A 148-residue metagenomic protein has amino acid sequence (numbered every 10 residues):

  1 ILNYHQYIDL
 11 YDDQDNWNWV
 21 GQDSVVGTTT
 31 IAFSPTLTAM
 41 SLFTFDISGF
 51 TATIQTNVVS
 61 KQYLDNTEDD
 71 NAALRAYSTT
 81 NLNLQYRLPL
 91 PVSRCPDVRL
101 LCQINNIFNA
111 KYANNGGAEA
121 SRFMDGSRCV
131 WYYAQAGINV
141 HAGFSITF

Functional and structural regions predicted by a protein language model:
I1, T79-N83: Transmembrane beta-barrel strand/turn architecture of Gram-negative outer membrane proteins
I1-N66: Gram-negative outer-membrane beta-barrel transporters
Y11-Q22, V59-S60, D69-R75, A113-D125: Flexible, surface-exposed loop regions and adjacent strand-edge segments of Gram-negative outer-membrane beta-barrel
D23-T29, N66-A73, S127-Y132: Extracellular loop and loop/strand-boundary signature of outer-membrane beta-barrel proteins
F33-A39, A76-T80, P96, A136-V140: Residues that define the transmembrane beta-barrel architecture of outer-membrane proteins
T38-M40, L64-L74, Y86-P89: Generic detector of contiguous secondary-structure segments
S41, F50-I54, L82, V98-C102 (+1 more regions): Transmembrane beta-strands of outer-membrane beta-barrel proteins
V58-L64, Y86-F148: C-terminal beta-signal and adjacent terminal beta-strands/loops of Gram-negative outer-membrane beta-barrel proteins
